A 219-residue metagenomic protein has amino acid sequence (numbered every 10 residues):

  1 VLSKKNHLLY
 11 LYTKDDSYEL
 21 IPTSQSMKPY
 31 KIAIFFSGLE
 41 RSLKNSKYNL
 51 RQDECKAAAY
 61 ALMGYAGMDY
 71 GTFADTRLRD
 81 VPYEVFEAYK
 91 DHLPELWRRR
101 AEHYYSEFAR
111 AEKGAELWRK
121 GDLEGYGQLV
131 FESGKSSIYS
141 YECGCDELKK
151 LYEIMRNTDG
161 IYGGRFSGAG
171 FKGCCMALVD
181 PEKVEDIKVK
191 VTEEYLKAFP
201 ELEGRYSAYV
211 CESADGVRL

Functional and structural regions predicted by a protein language model:
V1-R165, L178-L219: C-terminal nucleotide
K172-L178: Short beta-strand->loop micro-motif that forms the acidic, two-metal-ion catalytic signature in nucleotide-processing
